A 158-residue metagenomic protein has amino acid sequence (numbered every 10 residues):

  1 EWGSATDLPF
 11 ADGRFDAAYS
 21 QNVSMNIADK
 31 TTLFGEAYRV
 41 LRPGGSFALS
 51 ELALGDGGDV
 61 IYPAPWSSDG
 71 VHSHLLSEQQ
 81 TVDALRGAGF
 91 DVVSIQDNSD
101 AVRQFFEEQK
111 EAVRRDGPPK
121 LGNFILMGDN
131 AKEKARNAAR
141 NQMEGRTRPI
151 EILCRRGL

Functional and structural regions predicted by a protein language model:
W2: Conserved residues in the N-terminal Rossmann fold of short-chain dehydrogenase/reductase
T6-A18: A short acidic, Gly/Pro-enriched loop at the edge of an enzyme's catalytic core that lines a small-molecule cofactor
D16-D29: A short SAM/SAH-binding and catalytic strip from SAM-dependent methyltransferases
T31-S46: A short glycine-rich, Lys/Arg-flanked "PGG" loop and its adjoining helix->strand segment in the class I
L52-H72: Short, glycine-/aromatic-enriched active-site segment of Class I SAM-dependent methyltransferases
S73-I95: Short alpha-helix
S94-L158: Conserved Class I S-adenosyl-L-methionine
